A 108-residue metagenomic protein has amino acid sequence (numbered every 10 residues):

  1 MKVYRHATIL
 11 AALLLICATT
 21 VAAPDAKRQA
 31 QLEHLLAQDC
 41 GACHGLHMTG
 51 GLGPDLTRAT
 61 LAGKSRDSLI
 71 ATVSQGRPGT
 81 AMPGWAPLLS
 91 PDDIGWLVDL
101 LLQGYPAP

Functional and structural regions predicted by a protein language model:
M1-Y4: N-terminal secretory signal peptides that target proteins for export/translocation
T8-A18: Bacterial N-terminal signal peptides
A12-L14, A26, P106: Functional cleft and adjacent loop/helix regions within the main domain that mediate ligand binding or catalysis
T20-A26, L46-A59: His/Cys-centered metal/cofactor-coordination and adjacent catalytic loops
P24-H47, S68-Q75: Sequence/structural segment immediately N-terminal to covalent heme-attachment motifs in c-type and related
Q38, P54, T80: Glycine-centered loop/turn positions within well-structured domains that cap or flank conserved ligand/cofactor-binding
R58-A107: Extracytoplasmic electron-transfer domains, predominantly the class I c-type cytochrome c fold
